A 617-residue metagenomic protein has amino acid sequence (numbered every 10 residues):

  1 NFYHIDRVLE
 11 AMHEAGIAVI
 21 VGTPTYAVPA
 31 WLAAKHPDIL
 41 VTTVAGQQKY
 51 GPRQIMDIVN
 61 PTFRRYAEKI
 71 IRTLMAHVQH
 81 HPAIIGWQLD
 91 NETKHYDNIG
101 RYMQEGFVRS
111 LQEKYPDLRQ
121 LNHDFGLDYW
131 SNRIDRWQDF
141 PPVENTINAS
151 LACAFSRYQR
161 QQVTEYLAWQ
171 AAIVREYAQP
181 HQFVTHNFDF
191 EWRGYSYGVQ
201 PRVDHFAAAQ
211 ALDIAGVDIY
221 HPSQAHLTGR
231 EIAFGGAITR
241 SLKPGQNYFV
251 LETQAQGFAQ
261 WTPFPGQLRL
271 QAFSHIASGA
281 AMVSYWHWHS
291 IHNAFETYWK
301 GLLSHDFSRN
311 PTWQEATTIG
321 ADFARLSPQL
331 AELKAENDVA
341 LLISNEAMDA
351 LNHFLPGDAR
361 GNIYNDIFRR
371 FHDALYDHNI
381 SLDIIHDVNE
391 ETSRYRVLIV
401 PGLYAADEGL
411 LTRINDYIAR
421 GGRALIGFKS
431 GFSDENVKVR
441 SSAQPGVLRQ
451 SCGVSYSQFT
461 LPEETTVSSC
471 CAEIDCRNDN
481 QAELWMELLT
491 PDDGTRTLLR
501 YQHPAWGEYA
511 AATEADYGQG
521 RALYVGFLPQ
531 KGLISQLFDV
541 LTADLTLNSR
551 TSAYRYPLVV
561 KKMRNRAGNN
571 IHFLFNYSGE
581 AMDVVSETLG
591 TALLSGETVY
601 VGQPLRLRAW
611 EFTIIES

Functional and structural regions predicted by a protein language model:
N1-A45, Q170-A178: Aromatic-lined substrate-binding rim segments of carbohydrate-active enzymes
N1-H13, K69, Q162-W169, R230-F234 (+2 more regions): Aromatic- and glycine-enriched glycan-recognition loops and surfaces that form the carbohydrate-binding subsites
A11-E14, V78-Q79, H205-Q210, I238-P244: Acidic (Asp/Glu)-rich catalytic clusters
A18, F183, R423: Short glycine-centered segments of the SAM/dcSAM-binding site in methyltransferase folds
G22-W31, I85-K94, N187-W192, E252-Q254 (+3 more regions): Short, solvent-exposed turn/loop segments enriched in Gly/Ser/Thr/Pro and often Arg
P24, A30-A34, D97-M103, S196-Y197 (+3 more regions): Short, solvent-exposed loop/turn and secondary-structure capping segments
A34-P37, V41-I232: Polysaccharide-binding and catalytic clefts of secreted carbohydrate-active enzymes
F140, A168, P180, A209-S617: Carbohydrate-binding surfaces of carbohydrate-active enzymes
